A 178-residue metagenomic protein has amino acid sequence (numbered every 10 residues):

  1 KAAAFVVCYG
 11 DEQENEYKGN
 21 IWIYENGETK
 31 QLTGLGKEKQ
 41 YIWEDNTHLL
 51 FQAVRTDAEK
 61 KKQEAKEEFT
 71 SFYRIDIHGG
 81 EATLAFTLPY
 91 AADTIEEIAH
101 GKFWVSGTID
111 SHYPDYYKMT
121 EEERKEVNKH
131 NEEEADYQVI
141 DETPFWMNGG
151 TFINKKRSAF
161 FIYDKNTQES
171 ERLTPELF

Functional and structural regions predicted by a protein language model:
K1-A2, L35-Q52, A58, A82 (+5 more regions): Conserved beta-propeller blade repeats
K1-G19, N154-K156: Beta-strand-rich domains and repeat architectures in extracellular enzymes and scaffolds, especially beta-propellers
E12, D57-A58: Short, cysteine-centered beta-strand-loop-beta hairpins and adjacent loop/turn segments enriched in charged/polar
E12-N20, T29-L32, Q40-D45: Short N-terminal amphipathic alpha-helices
G19, E59-F69, T108-Y163: Predominantly five- to eight-bladed beta-propeller fold
W22-K39, K61-E68, Y73-A92, M119-T120 (+2 more regions): Multi-bladed beta-propeller domains
